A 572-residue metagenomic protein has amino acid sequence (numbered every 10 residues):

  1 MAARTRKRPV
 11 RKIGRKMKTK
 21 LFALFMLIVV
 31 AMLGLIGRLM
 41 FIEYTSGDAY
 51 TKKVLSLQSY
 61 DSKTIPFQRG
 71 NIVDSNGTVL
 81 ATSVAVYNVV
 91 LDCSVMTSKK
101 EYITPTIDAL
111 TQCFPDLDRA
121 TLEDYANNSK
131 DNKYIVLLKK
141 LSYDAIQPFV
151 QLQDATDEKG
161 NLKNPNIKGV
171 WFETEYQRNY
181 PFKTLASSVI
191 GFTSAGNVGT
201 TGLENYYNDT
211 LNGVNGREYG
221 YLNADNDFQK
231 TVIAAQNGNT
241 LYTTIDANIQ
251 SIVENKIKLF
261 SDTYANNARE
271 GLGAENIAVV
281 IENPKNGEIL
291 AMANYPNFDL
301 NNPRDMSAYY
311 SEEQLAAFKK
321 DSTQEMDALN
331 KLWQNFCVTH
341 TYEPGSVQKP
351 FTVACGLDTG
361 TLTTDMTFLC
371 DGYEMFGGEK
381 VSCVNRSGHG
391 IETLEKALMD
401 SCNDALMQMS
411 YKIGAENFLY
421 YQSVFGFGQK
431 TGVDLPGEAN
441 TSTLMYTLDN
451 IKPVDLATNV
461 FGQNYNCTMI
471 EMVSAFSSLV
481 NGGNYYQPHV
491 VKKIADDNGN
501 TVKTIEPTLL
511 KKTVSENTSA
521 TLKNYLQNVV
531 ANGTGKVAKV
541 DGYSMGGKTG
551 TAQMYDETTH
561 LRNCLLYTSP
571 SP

Functional and structural regions predicted by a protein language model:
M1-E312, E416-S423, A538-D541, G547: Periplasmic/cell-envelope proteins involved in peptidoglycan metabolism and beta-lactam response
V79-T82, Y87, R119, A224-A234 (+2 more regions): Beta-lactam-recognizing serine transpeptidase/beta-lactamase-like catalytic domain environment
P572: Short, polar N-cap/turn motifs at the start of nucleic acid-interacting alpha helices
